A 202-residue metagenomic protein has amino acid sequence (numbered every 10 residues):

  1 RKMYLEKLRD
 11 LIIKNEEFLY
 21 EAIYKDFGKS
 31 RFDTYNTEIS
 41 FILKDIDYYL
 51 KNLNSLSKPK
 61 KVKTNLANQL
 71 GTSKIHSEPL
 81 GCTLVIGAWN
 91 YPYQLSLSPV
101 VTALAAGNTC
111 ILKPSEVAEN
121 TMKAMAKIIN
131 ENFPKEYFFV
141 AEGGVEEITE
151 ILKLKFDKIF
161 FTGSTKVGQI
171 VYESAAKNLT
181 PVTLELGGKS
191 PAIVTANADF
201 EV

Functional and structural regions predicted by a protein language model:
R1, I46, G107, F138 (+2 more regions): Residue-level signal for inorganic ion chemistry
K2-K74: N-terminal Rossmann-like NAD(P)+-binding subdomain of aldehyde/semialdehyde dehydrogenases
K14, F18, F41, Y91 (+5 more regions): Short alpha-helical
T64-F133, L179, E201: Conserved small-residue-rich beta-alpha loop and adjacent elements that most often cradle the phosphate/pyrophosphate
T72-K74, V140-D157: A structured beta-alpha segment of the ubiquitous adenosine-cofactor-binding alpha/beta core
N108, K113-S115, E142, T162-G163 (+1 more regions): Short beta->alpha connector loops at strand-helix junctions that form conserved, small/polar/Pro-enriched
M122-M125, I151, V171: Hydrophobic packing residues within well-ordered alpha-helices of enzyme cores
F133, K166-V202: ALDH superfamily catalytic-core signature
